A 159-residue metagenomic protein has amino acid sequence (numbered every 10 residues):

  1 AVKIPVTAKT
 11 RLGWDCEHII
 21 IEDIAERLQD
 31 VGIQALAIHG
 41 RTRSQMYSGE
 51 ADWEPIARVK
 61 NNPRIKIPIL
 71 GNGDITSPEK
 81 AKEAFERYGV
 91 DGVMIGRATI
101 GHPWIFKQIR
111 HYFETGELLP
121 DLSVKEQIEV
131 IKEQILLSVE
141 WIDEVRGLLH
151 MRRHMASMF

Functional and structural regions predicted by a protein language model:
K3, E17-A35, Y47, E54 (+2 more regions): Alpha/beta catalytic cores of nucleotide-metabolism and tRNA/nucleoside-modifying enzymes
K3-C16, T42-R43: Conserved anion-binding
I38-S48: Glycine-rich, proline-tolerant flexible connector loops at the mouths of alpha/beta enzymes
